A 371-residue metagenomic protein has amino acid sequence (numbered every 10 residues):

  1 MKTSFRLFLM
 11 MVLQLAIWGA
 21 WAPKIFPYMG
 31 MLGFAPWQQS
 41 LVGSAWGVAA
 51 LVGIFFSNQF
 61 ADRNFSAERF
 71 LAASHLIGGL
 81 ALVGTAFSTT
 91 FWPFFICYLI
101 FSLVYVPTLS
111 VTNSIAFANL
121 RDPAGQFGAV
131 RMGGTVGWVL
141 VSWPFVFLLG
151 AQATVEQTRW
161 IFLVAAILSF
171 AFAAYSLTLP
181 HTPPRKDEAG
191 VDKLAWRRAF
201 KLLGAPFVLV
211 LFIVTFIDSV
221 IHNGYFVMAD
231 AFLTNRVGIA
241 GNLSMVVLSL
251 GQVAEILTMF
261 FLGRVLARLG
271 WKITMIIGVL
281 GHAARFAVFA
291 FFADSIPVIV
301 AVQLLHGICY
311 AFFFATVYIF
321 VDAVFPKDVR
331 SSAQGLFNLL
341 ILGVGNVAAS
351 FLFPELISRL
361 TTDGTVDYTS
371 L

Functional and structural regions predicted by a protein language model:
M1, L179-I213: Juxtamembrane intracellular "pre-TM" segments in multi-pass secondary transporters
M1-G47, F207-T215, S219-V247, S350: Helix-loop boundary and gating motifs at the non-cytosolic
V12, A81, F91-S110, F216 (+1 more regions): Hydrophobic core of transmembrane alpha-helices in multi-pass small-molecule transporters, especially MFS/SLC-type
V52-S66, L149-G150, L257-W271, I357-S358: Helix-to-loop junctions at the C-terminal end of transmembrane segments in multipass secondary transporters
R69-V83, I273-V288: Structural signature of the two symmetry-related core transmembrane helices
L99-G133: Cytoplasmic helix-loop-helix junction between adjacent transmembrane helices in 12-TM secondary transporters
F145-V146, V164-R185: C-terminal membrane-cytosol helix-exit motif in multi-pass small-molecule transporters
F147-I167, E355-L371: A membrane-interface helix-boundary motif in multi-pass transporters
